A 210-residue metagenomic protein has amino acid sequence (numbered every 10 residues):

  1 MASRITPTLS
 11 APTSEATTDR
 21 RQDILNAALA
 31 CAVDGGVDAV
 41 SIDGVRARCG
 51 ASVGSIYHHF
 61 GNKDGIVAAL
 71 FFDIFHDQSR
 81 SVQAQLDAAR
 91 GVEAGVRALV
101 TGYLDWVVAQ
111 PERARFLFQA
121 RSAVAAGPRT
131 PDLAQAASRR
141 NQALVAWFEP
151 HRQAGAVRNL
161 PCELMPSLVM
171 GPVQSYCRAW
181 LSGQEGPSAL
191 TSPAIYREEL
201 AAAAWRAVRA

Functional and structural regions predicted by a protein language model:
M1-T8, D105, S138-Q153, P172 (+1 more regions): C-terminal peripheral helix-coil segments that are non-catalytic and often amphipathic
T17, V67, F71, F75 (+5 more regions): Amphipathic, non-transmembrane alpha-helical scaffold segments
R20-A28, V45, L70-I74, Q78 (+2 more regions): Generic hydrophobic, amphipathic alpha-helix propensity
R20-D23, C31-G65, A69: Helix-turn-helix
A69, Q83-R113, M165-V169, R197: Hydrophobic alpha-helical connector segments
H76-A84, G127-A154, E163-S167, S175: Amphipathic alpha-helical packing segments from all-alpha helical-bundle domains
V108-P128, R178-S182: Amphipathic alpha-helical segments used for helix-helix packing
